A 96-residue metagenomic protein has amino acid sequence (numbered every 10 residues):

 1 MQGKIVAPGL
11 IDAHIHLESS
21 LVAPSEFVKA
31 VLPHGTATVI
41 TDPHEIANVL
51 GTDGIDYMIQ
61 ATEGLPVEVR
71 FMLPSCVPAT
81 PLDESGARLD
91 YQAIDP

Functional and structural regions predicted by a protein language model:
M1-D42: Replace "His-x-His-based motif
V28-P96: Divalent-metal coordination cores built from histidine and acidic residues
